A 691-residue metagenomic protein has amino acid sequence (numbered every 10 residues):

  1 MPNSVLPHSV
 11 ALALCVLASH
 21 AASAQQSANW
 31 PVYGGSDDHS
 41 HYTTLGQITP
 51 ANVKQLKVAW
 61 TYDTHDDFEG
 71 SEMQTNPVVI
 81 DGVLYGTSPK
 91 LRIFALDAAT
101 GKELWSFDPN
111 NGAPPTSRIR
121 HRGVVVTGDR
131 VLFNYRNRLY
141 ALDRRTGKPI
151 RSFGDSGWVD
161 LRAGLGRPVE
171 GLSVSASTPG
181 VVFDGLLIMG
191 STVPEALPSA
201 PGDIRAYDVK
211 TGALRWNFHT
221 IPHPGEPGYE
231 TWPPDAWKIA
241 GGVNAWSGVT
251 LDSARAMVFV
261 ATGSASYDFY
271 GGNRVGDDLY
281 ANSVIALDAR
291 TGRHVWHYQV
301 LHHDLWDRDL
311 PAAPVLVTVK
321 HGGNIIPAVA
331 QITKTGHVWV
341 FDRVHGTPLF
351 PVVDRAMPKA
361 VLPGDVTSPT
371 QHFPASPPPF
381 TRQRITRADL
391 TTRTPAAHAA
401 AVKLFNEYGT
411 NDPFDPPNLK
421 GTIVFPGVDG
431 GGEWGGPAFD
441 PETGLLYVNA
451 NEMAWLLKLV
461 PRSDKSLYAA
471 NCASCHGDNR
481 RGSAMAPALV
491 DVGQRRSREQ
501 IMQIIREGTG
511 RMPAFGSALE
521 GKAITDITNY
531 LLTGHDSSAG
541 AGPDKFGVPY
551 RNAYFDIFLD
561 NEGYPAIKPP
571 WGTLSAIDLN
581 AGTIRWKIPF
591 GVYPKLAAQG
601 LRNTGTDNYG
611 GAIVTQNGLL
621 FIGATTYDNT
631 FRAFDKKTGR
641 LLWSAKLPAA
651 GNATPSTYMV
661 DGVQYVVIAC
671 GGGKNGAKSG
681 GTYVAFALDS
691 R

Functional and structural regions predicted by a protein language model:
M1-V10, P513: Bacterial N-terminal signal peptides that target proteins for export
S9-H20: Bacterial N-terminal signal peptides
A24-I48, P363-H398, A541-R551: N-terminal pre-domain segments of enzymes
Q25-E69, P77-V79, S575: Mature N-terminal segment immediately following signal peptide/propeptide cleavage in secreted/periplasmic
W30-G34, G70-R92, T116-L139, L172-A196 (+10 more regions): Repeat-blade elements of multi-bladed beta-propeller folds
N52-H65, I93-P114, L139-G171, D203-I239 (+10 more regions): Extracytoplasmic/lumenal domain signature
S175, S466-A541, A669-C670: Extracytoplasmic electron-transfer domains, predominantly the class I c-type cytochrome c fold
A388-V402, N411-P417, V424-F425, G435-T443 (+4 more regions): Periplasmic c-type cytochrome electron-transfer domains
